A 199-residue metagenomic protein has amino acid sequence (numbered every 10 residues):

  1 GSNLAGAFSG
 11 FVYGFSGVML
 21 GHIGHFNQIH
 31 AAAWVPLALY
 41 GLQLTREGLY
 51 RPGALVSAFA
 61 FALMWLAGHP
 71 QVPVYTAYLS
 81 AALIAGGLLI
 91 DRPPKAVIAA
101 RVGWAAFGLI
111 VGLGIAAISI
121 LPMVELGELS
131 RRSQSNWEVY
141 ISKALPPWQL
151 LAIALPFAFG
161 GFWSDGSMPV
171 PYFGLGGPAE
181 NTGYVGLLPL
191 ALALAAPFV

Functional and structural regions predicted by a protein language model:
G1-N3, F198-V199: Short, solvent-exposed loop/edge-beta patches enriched in aromatic
N3-I90, W104-M123: Membrane-embedded helix bundles of polyisoprenyl
V18, H25, V97-A100, F173 (+1 more regions): Juxtamembrane loop-transmembrane helix junctions in multi-pass integral membrane proteins, especially the extracellular
E47-Y50, R92-A96, W163-D165: Short, motif-level signal for alpha-helix interfacial/capping segments enriched in acidic residues and aromatics/proline
R51-L55, P94-I98, S142: Juxtamembrane loop-helix boundary motifs flanking transmembrane segments in multi-pass membrane proteins
W65-A67, V97, T182: Residue-level recognition of hydrophobic positions within alpha-helical transmembrane segments
D91-G103, A193-V199: Membrane-interface helix-loop-helix junctions at transmembrane boundaries of multi-pass membrane enzymes, predominantly
G108-P197: Periplasmic/ER-lumenal interhelical loops and adjacent helix-loop junctions in multi-pass membrane proteins
